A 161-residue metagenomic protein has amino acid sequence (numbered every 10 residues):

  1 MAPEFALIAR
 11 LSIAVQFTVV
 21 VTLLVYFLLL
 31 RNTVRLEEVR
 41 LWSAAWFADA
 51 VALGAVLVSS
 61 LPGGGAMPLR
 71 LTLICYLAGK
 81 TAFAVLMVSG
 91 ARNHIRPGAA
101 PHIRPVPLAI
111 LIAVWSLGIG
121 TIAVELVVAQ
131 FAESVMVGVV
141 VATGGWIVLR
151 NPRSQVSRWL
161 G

Functional and structural regions predicted by a protein language model:
M1-L7: Short, strongly hydrophobic alpha-helical membrane anchors
E4, E37-E38, E125, E133: Glutamate identity and glutamate-enriched acidic tracts
A9-S89, R104-G120, L160-G161: Hydrophobic alpha-helical transmembrane segments of multi-pass membrane proteins
F27-V34, R92-R96, W146-R153: Structural signal for the C-terminal ends of transmembrane alpha-helices and the immediately following loop
A48-D49, V135-W146: Alpha-helical transmembrane segments and their membrane-interface exit regions
G90-V140, S154-G161: The cytoplasmic-loop to transmembrane-helix boundary for the fourth helix
